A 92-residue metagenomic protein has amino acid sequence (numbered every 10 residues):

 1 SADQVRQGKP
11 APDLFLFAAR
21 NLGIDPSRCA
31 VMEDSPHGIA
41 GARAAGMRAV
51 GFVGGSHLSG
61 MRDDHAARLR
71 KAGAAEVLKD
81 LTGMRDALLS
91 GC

Functional and structural regions predicted by a protein language model:
S1-C92: Asp-based, Mg2+/Mn2+-dependent phosphohydrolase catalytic module
